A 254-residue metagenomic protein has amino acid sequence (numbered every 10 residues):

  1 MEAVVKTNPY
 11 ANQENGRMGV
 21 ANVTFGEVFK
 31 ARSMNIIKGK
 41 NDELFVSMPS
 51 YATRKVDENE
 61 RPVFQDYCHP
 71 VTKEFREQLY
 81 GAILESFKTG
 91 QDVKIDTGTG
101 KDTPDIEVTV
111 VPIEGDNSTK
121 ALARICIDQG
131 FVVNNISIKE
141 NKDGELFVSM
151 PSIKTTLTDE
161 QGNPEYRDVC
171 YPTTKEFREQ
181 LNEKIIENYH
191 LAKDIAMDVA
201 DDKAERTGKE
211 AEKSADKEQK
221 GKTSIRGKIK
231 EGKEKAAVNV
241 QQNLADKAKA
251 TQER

Functional and structural regions predicted by a protein language model:
M1, E85-T109, N117, S137 (+3 more regions): Gram-negative host-targeted secretion-system effectors, predominantly Type III and Type IV, recognized via long
M1-K40, S47-T53, E85, I95 (+2 more regions): Basic nucleic-acid-binding interfaces
N12-E14, G26-V28, D42, D57-E60 (+9 more regions): Polar/charged low-complexity regions in secreted precursors and cytosolic/nuclear IDRs
N35-E85, K139-E187, L191: Histidine-centered catalytic/metal-coordination loop motif
